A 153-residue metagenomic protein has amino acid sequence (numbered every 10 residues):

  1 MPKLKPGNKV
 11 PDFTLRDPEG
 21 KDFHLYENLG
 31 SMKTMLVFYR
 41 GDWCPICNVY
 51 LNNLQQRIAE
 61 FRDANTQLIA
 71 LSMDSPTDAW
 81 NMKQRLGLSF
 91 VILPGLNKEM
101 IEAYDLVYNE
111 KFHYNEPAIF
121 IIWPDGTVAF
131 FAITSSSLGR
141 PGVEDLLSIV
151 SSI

Functional and structural regions predicted by a protein language model:
M1-I153: Chalcogenol-based redox active-site neighborhoods
